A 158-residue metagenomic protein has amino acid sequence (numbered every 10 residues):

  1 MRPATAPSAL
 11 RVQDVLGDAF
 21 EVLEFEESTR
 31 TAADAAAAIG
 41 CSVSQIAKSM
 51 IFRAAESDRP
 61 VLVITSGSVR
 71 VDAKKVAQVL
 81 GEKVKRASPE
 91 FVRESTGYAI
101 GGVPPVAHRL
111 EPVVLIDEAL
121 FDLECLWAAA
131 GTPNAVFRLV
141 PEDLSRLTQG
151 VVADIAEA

Functional and structural regions predicted by a protein language model:
M1-A158: Extended, low-hydrophobicity, polar/charged segments
